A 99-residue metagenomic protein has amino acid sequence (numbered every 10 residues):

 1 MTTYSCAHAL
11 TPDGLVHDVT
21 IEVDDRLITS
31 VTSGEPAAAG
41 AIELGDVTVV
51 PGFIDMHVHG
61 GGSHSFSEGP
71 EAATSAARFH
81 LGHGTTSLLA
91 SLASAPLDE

Functional and structural regions predicted by a protein language model:
M1-T3, H8-V50: Histidine-rich, glycine-flanked metal-binding segment
T2-Y4, P36-R78: Replace "His-x-His-based motif
I21-I28, A72-S75, T86: Short, low-complexity, polar/charged sequence segments that are solvent-exposed and flexible
D24, G34, F53, H59 (+1 more regions): Acidic/polar N-terminal loop/beta-strand segments that form early-domain functional surfaces
H59-S63, T74-E99: Divalent metal-dependent hydrolysis catalytic cores, especially in the metallo-beta-lactamase
